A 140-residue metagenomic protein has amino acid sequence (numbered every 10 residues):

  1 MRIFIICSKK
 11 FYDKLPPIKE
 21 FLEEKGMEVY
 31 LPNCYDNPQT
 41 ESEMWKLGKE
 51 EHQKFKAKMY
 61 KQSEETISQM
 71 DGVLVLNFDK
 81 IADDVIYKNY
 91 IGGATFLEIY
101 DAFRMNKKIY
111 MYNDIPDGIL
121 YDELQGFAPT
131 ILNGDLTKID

Functional and structural regions predicted by a protein language model:
M1-D140: Conserved catalytic or regulatory cores that recognize and/or transform ribose-phosphate-containing ligands
